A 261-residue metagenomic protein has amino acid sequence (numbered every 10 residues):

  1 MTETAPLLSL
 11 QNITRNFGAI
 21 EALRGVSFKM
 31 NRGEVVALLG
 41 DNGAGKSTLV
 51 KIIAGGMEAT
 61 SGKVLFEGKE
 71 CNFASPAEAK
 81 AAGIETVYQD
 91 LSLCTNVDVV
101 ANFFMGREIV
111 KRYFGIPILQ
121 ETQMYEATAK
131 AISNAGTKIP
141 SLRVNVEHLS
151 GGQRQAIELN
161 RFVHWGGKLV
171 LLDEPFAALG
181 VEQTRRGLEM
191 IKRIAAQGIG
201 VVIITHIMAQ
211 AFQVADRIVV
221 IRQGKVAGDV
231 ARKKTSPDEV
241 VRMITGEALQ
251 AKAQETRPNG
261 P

Functional and structural regions predicted by a protein language model:
T2-P261: Glycine-rich phosphate-binding loops of nucleotide-dependent enzymes
